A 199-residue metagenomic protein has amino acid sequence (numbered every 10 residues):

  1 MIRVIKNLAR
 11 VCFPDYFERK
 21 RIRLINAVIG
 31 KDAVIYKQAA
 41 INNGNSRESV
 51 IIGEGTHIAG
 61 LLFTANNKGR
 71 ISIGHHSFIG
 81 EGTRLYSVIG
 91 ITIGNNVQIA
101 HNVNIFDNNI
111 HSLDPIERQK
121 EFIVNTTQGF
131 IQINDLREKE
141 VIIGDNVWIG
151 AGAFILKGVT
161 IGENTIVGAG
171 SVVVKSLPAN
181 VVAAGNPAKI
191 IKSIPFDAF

Functional and structural regions predicted by a protein language model:
M1-L113, V124, I133-N146, A153 (+4 more regions): Domain-scale signature associated with acetyltransferase and cell-envelope carbohydrate enzymes
D107, K157, K175: Conserved coupling/switch loop of ABC ATPases
T127: Extended basic-aromatic, gly/pro-enriched interface segments that bind polyanionic ligands
W148, I166, S171-V172: A generic "structured core" feature
V174-N180: Gly/Pro- and small hydrophobic-enriched strand-loop and loop-to-helix capping segments that sit at the rims
